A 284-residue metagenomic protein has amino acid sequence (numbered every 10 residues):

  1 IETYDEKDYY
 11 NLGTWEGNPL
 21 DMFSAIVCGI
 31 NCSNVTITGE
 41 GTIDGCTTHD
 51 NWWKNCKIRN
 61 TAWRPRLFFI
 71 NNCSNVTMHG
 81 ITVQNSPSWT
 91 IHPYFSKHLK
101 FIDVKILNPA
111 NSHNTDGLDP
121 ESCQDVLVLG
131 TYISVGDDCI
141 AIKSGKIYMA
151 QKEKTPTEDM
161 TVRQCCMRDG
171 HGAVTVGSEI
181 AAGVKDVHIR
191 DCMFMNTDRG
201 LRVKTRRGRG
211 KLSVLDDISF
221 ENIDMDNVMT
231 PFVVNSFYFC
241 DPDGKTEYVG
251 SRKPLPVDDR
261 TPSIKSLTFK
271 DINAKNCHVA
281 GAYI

Functional and structural regions predicted by a protein language model:
I1-I284: Extracellular/periplasmic carbohydrate-active domains that bind, remodel, or depolymerize complex polysaccharides
